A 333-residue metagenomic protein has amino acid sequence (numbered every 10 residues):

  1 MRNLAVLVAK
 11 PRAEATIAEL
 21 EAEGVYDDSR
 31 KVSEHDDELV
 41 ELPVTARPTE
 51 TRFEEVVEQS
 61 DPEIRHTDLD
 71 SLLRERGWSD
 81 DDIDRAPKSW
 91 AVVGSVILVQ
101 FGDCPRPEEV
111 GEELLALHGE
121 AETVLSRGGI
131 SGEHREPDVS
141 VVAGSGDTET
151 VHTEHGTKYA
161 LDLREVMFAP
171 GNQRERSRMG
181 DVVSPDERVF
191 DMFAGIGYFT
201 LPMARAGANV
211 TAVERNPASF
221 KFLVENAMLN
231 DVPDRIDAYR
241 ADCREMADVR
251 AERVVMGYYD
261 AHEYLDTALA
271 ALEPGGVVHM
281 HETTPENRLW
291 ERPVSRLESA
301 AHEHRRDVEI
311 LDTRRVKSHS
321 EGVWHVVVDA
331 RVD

Functional and structural regions predicted by a protein language model:
M1-D333: SAM-dependent transferase fold signal centered on methyltransferase-like domains, encompassing both Class I
